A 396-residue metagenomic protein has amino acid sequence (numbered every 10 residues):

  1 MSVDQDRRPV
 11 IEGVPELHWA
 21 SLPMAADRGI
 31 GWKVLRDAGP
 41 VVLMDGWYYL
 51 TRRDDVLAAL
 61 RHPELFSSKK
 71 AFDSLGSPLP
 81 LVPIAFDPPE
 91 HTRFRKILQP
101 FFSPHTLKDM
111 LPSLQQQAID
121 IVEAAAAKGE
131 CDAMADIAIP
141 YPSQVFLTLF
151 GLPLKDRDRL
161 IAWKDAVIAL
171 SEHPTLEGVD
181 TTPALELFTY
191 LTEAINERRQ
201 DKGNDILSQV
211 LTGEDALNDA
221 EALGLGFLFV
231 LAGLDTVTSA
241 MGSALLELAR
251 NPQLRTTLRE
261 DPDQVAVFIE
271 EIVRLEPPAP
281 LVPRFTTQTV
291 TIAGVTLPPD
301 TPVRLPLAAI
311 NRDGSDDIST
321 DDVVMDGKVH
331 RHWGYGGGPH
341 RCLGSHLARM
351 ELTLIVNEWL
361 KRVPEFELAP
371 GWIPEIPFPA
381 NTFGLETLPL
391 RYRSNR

Functional and structural regions predicted by a protein language model:
M1-R396: Cytochrome P450
